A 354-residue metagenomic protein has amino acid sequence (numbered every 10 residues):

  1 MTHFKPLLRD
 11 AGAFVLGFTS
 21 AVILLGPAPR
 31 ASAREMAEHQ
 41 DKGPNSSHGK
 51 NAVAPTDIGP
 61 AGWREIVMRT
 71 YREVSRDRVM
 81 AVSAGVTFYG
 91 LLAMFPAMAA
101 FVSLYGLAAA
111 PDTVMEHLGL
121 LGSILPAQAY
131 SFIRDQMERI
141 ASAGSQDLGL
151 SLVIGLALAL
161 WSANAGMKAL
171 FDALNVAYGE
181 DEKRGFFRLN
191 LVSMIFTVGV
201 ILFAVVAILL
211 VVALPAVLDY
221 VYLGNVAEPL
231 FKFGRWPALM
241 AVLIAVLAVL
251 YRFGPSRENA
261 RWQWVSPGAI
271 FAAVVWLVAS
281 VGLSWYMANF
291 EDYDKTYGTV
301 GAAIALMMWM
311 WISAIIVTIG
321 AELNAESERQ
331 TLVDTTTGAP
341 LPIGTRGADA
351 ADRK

Functional and structural regions predicted by a protein language model:
T2-K354: Membrane-embedded alpha-helices and immediately adjacent juxtamembrane helical segments in alpha-helical membrane
